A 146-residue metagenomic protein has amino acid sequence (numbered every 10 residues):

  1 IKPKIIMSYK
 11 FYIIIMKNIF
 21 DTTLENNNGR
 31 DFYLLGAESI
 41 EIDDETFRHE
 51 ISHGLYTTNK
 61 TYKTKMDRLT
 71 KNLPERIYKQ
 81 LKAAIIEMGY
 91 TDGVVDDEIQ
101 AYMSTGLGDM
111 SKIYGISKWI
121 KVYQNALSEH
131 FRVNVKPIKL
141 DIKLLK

Functional and structural regions predicted by a protein language model:
I1, I13, I40-I42, H53: Generic signature of mature, soluble extracytoplasmic domains
I1-N26: Low-complexity, serine/threonine/proline-enriched polar segments
K17-L34, K71-K146: Metalloprotease/metallohydrolase-associated module, dominated by Zn2+-dependent proteases
F32-R48: Short pre-active-site segment immediately N-terminal to the catalytic Zn-binding motif
I40-I42, T61-Y62, G108-M110: Short, solvent-exposed loop/turn segments at secondary-structure junctions
E45-T58: Active-site recognition of the HExxH zinc-binding catalytic motif
L55, N59, T105-G108: Sec/Tat-exported extracytoplasmic proteins
T61-N72: Short acidic alpha-helical/loop segments enriched in Asp/Glu that coordinate divalent cations
